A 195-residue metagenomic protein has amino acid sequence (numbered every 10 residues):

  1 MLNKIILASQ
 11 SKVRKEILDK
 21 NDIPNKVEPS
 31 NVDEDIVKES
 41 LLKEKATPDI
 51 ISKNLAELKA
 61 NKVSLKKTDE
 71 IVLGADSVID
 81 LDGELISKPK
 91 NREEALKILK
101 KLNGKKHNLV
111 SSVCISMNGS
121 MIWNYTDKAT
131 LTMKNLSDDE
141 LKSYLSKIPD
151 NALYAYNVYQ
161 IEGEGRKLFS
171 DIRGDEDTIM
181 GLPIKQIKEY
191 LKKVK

Functional and structural regions predicted by a protein language model:
M1-I71, E84-L85, D139, S143-S146 (+2 more regions): N-terminal polybasic phosphate/anion-binding patch
L2-I23, K105, K128-K195: GST superfamily/GST-like fold recognition
L18, A56, D76, A95 (+3 more regions): Residue-level signal for inorganic ion chemistry
I71-S77: Alpha-helical membrane segments and adjacent membrane-interface helices in multi-pass membrane proteins
G74, S112-C114, E162: Short beta-strand segments
S77-H107, M133: Active-site-adjacent loop/tail segments of enzyme domains
D80, C114-S116, S170-D171: Short beta-strand-to-turn element immediately C-terminal to the catalytic PLP-Schiff-base lysine in fold type I
S112-N124, K128: Anionic-ligand binding region
